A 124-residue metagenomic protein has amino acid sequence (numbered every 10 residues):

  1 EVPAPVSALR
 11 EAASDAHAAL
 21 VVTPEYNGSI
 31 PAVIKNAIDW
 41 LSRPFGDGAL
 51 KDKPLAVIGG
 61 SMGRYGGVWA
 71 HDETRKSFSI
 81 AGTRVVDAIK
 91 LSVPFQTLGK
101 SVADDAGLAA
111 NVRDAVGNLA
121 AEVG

Functional and structural regions predicted by a protein language model:
E1: Glycine- (often His-adjacent) and acidic-residue-rich active-site loop that binds/positions the CoA thioester
A4-A81: Helix-loop-strand module that forms the ligand-binding subsite of alpha/beta enzymes
R84-G124: Glycine-rich phosphate/pyrophosphate-binding loop and the adjoining helix
